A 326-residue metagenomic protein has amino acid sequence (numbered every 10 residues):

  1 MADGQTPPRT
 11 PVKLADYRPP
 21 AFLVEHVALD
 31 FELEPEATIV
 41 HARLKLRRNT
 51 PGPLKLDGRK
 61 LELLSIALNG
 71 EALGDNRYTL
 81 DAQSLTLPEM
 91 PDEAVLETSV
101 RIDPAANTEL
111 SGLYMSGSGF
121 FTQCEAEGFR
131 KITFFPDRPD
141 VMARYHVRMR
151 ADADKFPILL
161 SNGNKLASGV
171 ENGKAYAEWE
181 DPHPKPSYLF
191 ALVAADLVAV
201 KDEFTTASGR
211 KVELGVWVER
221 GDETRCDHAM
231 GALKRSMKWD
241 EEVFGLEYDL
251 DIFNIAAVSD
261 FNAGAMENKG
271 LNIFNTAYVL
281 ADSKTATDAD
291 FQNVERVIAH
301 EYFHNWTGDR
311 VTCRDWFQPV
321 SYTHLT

Functional and structural regions predicted by a protein language model:
M1-I39, Y114-G119, Q123, F135 (+1 more regions): N-terminal, polar/Ser/Thr-rich
V24-D30, D81-T86, F129-T133, S161-G163: Short structured motifs
H26-A28, A37-R43, P51-P53, E93-E97 (+2 more regions): Intrinsic-disorder/low-complexity, polar/charged segments enriched in Ser/Thr/Lys/Arg/Asp/Glu/Gln
F31-P35, L44-R48, I102-P104, A151-A153: Beta-strand elements of well-folded, non-transmembrane domains
K45-K60, R148-R150: Surface-exposed beta-strand/loop patches in extracellular or lumenal glycoproteins
P51, G58-S116, D137: A surface-exposed beta-strand-loop module
C124-E127, F135-A299, D315, Y322-L325: Hydrophobic helix-coil surface modules that form long, contiguous segments used for peptide/substrate interaction
Y302-F317: Catalytic Zn2+-binding segment of zinc metalloproteases
